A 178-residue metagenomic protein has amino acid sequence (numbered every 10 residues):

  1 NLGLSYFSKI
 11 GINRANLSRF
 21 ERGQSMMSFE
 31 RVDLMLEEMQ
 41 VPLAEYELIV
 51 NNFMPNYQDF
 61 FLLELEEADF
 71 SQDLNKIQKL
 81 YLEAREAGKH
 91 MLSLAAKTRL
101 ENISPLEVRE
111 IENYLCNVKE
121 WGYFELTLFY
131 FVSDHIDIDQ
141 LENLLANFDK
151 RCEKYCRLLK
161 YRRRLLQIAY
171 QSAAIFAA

Functional and structural regions predicted by a protein language model:
N1-S18: Short alpha-helical DNA-recognition segment
L2-L4, S28-R31: Residues that mark the N-terminal boundary/hinge immediately upstream of a DNA-recognition element
E30-E45: DNA major-groove recognition helix of helix-turn-helix/homeodomain DNA-binding modules
L36, L62, Q78-Y81: Residue-level detector of alpha-helical secondary structure
E47-K76: Short, charged recognition helix plus adjacent turn of helix-turn-helix-like nucleic-acid-binding domains
E83-A177: Mid-protein regulatory/catalytic core that forms ligand/cofactor-binding pockets and protein-protein interaction
